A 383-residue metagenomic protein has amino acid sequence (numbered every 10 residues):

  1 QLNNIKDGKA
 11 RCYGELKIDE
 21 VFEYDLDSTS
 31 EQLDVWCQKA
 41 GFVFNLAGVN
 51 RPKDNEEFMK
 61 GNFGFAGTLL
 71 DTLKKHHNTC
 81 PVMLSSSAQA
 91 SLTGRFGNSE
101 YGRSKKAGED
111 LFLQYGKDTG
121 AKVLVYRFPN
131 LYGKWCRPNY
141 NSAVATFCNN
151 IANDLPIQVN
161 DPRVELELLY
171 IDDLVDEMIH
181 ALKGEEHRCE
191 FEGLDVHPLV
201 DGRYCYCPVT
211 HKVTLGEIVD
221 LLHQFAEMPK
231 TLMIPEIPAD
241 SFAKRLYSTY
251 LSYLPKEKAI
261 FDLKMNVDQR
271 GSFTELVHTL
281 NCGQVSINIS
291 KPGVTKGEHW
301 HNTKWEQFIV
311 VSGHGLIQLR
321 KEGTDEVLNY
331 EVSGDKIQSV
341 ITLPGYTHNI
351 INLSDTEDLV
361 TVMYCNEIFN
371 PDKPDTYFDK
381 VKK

Functional and structural regions predicted by a protein language model:
Q1-F42, L46-V49: N-terminal Rossmann/SDR dinucleotide-binding element
S28-G64, T68, T72-H76, Q89-F96: NAD(P)H-binding glycine-rich loop region in Rossmannoid oxidoreductase-like domains and their noncatalytic homologs
G67-E109, G116-T119, V123-Y126: Conserved Rossmann-fold NAD(P)-dependent oxidoreductase catalytic core, especially the SDR/UDP-sugar
D110-W135, L155-V164, D201: Conserved beta-loop-beta element that borders a ligand/cofactor-binding pocket
P129, T146-L169, C189, P198-C207: A conserved pocket-lining segment of Rossmann-fold NAD(P)-dependent short-chain dehydrogenase/reductase
P138-T146, R163-G184, R188-E190, L215-D220: Substrate-positioning beta->alpha
H180, G184-M265: Mid/C-terminal beta-alpha module of Rossmann-like enzyme folds, strongest in SDR-family dehydrogenases/epimerases
K321-H348: Short acidic-glycine-tyrosine-enriched beta hairpin
